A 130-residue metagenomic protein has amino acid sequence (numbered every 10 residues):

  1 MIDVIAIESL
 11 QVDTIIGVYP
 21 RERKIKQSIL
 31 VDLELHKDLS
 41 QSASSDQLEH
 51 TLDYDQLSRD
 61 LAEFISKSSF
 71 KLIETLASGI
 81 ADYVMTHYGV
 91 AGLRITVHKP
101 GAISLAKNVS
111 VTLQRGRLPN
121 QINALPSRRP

Functional and structural regions predicted by a protein language model:
M1-P130: N-terminal, polar/charged subdomain of small-to-medium soluble alpha/beta proteins
